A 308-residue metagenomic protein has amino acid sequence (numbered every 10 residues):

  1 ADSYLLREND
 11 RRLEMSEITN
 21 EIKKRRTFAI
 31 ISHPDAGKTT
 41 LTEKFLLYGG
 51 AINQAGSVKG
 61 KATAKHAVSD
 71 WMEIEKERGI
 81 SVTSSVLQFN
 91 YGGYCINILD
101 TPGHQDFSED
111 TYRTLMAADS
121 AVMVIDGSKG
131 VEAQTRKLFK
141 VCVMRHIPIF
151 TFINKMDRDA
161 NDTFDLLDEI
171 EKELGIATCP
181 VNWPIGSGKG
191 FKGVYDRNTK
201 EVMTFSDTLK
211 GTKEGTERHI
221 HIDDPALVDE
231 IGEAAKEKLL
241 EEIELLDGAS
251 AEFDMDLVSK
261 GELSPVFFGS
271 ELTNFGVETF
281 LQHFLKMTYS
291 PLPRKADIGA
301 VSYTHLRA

Functional and structural regions predicted by a protein language model:
E8-R307: Structural and coupling elements of P-loop NTPases
